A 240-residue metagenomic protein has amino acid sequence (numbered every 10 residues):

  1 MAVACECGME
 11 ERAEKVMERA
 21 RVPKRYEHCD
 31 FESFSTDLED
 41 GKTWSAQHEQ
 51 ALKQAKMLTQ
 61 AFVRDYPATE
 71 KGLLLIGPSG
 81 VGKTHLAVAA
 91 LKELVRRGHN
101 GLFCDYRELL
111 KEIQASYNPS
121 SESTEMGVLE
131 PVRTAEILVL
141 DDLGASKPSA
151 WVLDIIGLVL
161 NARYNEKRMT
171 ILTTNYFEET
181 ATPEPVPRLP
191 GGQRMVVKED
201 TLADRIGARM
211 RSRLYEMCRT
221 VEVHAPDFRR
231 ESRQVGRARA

Functional and structural regions predicted by a protein language model:
M1-R25: Interdomain "pre-motor" coupling segment immediately N-terminal to P-loop NTPase/helicase cores
T36-L73: Pre-Walker A (pre-P-loop) alpha-helix and adjacent loop at the N terminus of AAA/AAA+ ATPase modules, a conserved
T43-L52, V95-T134, A150: Short glycine-rich substrate-engagement loop in P-loop NTPases that contacts/grips substrate
T69-A87: Walker A/P-loop nucleotide-binding motif
H85-H99: P-loop NTPase Walker A phosphate-binding motif
H99-N100, T134-I137, E166-L172: Loop/turn-to-beta-strand initiation segments
K111-S116, A145-A240: Replace "adjacent to P-loop NTPase cores in ATP/GTP-dependent enzymes" with "adjacent to NTP-binding cores
A135, D142-G144: Conserved Walker B
